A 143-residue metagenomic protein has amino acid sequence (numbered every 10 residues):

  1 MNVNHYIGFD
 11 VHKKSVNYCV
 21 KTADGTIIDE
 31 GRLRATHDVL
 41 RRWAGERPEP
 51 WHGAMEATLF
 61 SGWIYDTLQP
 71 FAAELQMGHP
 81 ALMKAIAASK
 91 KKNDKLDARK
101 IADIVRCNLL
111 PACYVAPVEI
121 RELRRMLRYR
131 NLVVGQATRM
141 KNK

Functional and structural regions predicted by a protein language model:
M1-K143: Phosphate- and other anionic-substrate recognition elements at nucleic-acid/protein interfaces
